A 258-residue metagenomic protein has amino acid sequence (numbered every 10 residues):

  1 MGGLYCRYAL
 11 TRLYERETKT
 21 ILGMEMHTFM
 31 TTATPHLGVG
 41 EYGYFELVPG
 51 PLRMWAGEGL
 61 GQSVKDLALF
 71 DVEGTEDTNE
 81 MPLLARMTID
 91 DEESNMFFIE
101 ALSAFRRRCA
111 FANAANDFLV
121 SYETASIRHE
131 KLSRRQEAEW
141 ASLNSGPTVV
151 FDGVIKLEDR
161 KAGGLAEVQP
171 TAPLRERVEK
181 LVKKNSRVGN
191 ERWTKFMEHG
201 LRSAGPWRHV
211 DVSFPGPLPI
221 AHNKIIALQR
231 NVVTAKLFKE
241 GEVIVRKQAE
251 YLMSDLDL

Functional and structural regions predicted by a protein language model:
M1-L84, D117-L119: Serine-dependent carboxylesterase/thioesterase catalytic core of lipase-like alpha/beta-hydrolase/SGNH enzymes
W55-L258: Extended, polar/charged low-complexity intrinsically disordered and coiled-coil segments in eukaryotic
